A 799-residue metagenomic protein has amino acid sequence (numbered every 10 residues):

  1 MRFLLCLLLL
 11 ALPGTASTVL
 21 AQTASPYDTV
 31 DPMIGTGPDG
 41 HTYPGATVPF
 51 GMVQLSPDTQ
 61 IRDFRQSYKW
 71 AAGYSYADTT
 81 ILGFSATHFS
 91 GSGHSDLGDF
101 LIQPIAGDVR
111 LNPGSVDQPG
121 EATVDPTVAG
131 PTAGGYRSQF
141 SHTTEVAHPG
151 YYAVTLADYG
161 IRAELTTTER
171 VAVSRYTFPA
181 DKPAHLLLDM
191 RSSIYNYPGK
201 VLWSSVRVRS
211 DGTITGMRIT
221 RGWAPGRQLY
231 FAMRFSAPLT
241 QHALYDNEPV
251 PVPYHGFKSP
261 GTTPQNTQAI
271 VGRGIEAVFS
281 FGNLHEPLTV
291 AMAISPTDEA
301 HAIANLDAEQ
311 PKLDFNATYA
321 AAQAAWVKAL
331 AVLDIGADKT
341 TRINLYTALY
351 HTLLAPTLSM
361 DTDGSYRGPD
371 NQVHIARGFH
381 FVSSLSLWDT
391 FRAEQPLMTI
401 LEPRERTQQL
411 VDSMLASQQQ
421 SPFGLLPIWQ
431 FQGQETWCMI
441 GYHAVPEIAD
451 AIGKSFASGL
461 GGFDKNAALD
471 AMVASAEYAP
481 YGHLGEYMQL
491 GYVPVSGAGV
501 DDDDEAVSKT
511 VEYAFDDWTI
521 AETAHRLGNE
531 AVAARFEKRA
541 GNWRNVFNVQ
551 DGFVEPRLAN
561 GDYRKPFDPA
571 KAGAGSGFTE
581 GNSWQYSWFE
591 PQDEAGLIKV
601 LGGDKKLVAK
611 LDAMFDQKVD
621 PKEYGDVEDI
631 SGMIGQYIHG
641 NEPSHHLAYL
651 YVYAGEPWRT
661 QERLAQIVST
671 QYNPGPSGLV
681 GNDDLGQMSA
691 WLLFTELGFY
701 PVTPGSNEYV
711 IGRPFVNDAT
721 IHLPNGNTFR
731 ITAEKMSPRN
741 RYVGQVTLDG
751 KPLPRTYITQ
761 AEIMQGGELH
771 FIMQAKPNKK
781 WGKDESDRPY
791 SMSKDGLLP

Functional and structural regions predicted by a protein language model:
M1-L4, E594: Positively charged n-region of N-terminal signal peptides that target proteins for export
L5-T15: Bacterial N-terminal signal peptides
A16-A21: Boundary at the C-terminal end of the N-terminal hydrophobic targeting segment
Q22-P446, D450-V511, E522-N545, D551 (+8 more regions): Accessory carbohydrate-recognition regions in carbohydrate-active enzymes
D516: ATP-dependent phospho-/nucleotidyl transfer catalytic cores
F729-K735: Beta-strand-rich recognition domains
